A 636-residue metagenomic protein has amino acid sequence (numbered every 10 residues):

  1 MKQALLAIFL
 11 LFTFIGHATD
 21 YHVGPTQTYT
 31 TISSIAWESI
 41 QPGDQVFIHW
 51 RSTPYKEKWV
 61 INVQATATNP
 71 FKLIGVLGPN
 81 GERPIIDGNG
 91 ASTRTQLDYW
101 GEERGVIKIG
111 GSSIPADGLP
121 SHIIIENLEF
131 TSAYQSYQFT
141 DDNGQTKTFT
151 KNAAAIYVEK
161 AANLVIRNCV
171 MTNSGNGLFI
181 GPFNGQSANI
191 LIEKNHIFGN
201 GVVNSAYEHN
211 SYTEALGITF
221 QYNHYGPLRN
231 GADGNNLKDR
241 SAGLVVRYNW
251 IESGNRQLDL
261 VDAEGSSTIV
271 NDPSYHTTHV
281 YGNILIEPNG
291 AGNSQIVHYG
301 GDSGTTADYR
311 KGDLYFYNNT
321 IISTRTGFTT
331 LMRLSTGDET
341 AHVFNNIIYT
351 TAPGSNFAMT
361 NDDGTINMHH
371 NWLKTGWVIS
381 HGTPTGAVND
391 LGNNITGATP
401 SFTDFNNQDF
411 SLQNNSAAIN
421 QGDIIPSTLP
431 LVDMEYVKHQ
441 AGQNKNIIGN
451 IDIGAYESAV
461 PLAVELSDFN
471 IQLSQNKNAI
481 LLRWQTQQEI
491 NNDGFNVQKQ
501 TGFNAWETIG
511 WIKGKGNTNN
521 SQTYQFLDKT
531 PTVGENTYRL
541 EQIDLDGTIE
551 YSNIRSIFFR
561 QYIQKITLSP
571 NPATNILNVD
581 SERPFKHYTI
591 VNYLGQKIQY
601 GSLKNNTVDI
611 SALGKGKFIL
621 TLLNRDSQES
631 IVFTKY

Functional and structural regions predicted by a protein language model:
T19-W50, P54-Y55, W59, I107-K108 (+2 more regions): Acidic Gly/Asp/Thr-rich repetitive segments characteristic of extracellular carbohydrate-active and adhesion proteins
E38-S92, D117-L128, D390: Beta-solenoid repeat scaffold
G81-R83, D87-S121, F130-S401, Q408: Glycine- and acidic/polar-rich repeat regions and solenoidal domains
L391-S458: C-terminal accessory segments
A459-I563: Short, compositionally biased serine/threonine- and acidic-rich segments at solvent-exposed termini, linkers, or domain
L481-Q487, S569, I576-D580: Short edge beta-strand/loop segments characteristic of extracellular beta-sandwich folds
W484, V497, L540, I557 (+4 more regions): Terminal processing/anchoring signals of secreted or surface-associated proteins and related intramolecular
L545-Y562, Y600, K615-Y636: C-terminal tail/sorting-segment detector
